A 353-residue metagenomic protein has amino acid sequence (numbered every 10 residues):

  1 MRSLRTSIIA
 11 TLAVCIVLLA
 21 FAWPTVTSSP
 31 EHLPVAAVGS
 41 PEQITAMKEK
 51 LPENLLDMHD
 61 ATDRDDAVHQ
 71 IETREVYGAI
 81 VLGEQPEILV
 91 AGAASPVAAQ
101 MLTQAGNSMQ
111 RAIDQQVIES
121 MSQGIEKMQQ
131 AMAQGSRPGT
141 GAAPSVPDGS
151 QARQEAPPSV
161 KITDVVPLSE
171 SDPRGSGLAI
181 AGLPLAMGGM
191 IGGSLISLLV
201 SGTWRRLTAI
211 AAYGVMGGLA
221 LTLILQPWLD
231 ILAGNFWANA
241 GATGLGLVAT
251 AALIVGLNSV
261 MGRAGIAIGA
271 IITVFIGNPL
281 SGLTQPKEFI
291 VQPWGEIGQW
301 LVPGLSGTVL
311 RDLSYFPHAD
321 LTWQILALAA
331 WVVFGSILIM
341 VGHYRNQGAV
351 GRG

Functional and structural regions predicted by a protein language model:
M1-P30, L183-I191, V274-N278: Hydrophobic alpha-helical transmembrane segments of multi-pass membrane transport/permease proteins
C15, G217-L223, V332-V341: Hydrophobic core of alpha-helical transmembrane segments in multi-pass integral membrane proteins
V26-E42: Alpha-helical transmembrane signal-anchor/signal-peptide segments
E42-L55, V68-L195: Transport-system extracytoplasmic interface segments
L56-D63: Short beta-strand-to-loop elements that line the ligand-binding cleft of bilobed periplasmic-binding protein-like
A67-V68, L253: Short, hydrophobic alpha-helical packing/hinge segments within bilobed ligand-binding/sensory domains
R174-G282: Transmembrane alpha-helical segments that form the functional core of multipass membrane systems
N235-G353: Membrane-spanning alpha-helical segments of multipass transporters and channels
